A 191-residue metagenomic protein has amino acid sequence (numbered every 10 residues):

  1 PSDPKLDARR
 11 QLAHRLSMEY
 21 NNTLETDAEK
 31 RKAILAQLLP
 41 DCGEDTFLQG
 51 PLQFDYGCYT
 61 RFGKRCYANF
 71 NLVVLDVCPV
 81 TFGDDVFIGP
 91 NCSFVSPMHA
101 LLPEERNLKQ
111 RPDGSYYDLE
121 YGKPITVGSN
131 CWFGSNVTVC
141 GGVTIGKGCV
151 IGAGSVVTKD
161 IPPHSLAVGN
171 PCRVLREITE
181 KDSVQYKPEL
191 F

Functional and structural regions predicted by a protein language model:
P1-D45, L101, C172-F191: Terminal amphipathic alpha-helical/low-complexity segments used for targeting or macromolecular assembly
T46, C92, S165: Short, conserved active-site loop motifs that form the nucleotide-linked donor/cofactor pocket
L52-F62, Y67-V143, N170-P171, E177-P188: Flexible, glycine/small-residue-enriched loop-and-beta-strand segment within the central core of proteins
T138-V168, C172: C-terminal/domain-terminus segments
